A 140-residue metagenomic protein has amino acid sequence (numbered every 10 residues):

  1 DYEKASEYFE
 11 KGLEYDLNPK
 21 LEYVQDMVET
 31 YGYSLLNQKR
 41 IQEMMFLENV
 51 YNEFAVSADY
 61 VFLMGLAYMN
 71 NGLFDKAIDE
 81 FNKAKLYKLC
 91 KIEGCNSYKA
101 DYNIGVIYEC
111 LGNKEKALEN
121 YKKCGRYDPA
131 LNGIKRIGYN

Functional and structural regions predicted by a protein language model:
Y2-E3, R40-I41, F74, K114 (+1 more regions): TPR-repeat structural position
A5, E43-M44, A77, A117: Single-residue signature of alpha-solenoid repeat helices
F9, L47-E48, F81, Y121: Hydrophobic/aromatic packing residues within the alpha-helices of TPR/SEL1-like helical repeat arrays
L13-D26, Y87-G94: Flexible helix-coil transition and linker loops at the boundaries of alpha-helical arrays
L13-E14, N52-E53, N82-K88, G125-R126: Amphipathic alpha-helical segments of tetratricopeptide repeats
